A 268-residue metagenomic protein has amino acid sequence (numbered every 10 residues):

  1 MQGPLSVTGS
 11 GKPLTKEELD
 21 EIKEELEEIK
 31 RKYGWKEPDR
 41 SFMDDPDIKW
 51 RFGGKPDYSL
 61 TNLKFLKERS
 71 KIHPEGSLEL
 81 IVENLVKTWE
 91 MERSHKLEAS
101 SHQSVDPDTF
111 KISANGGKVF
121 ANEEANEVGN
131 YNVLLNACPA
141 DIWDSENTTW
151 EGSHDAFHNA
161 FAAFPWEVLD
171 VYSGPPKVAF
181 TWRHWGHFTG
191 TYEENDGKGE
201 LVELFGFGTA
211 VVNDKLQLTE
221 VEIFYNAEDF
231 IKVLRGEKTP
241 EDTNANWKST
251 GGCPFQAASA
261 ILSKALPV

Functional and structural regions predicted by a protein language model:
M1-V268: C-terminal and inter-domain tail/linker signature
